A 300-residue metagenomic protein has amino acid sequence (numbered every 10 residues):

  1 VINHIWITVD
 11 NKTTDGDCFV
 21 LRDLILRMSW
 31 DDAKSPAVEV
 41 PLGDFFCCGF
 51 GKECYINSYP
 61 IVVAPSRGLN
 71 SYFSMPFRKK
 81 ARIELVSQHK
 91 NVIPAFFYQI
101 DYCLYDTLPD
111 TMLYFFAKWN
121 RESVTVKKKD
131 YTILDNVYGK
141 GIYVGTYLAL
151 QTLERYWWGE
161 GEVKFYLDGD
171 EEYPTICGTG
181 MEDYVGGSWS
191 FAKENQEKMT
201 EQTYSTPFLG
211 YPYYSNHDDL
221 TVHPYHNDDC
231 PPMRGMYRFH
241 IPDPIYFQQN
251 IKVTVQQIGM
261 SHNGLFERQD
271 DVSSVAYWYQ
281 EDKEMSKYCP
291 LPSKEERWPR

Functional and structural regions predicted by a protein language model:
V1-R300: Beta-strand-centric surfaces of beta-sandwich/beta-rich domains
